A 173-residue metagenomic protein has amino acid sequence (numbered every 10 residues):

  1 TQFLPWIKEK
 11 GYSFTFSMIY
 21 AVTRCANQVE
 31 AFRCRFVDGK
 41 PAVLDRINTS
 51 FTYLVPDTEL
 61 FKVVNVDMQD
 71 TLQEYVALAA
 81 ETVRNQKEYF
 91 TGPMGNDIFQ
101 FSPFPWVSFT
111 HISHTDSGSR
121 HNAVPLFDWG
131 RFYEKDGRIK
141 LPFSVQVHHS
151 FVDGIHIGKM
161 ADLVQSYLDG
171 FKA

Functional and structural regions predicted by a protein language model:
T1-K8, H114-S117, F151: Flexible, P/S/T/G-rich "lid" or insertion loops adjacent to the active sites of thioester-utilizing
T1-P5, R46-D70, K140-Q146: Acyl/amide activation-and-transfer machinery of modular secondary-metabolite enzymes
Y12-T49: Hydrophobic "lid/gating" helix adjacent to the active-site nucleophile that controls access to an acyl-thioester pocket
T15, F90-P93, D97-P103, S108-K140: Flexible, Gly/Pro-enriched loop and linker segments at secondary-structure and domain junctions
V22, V76-V83, M160-L168: Short amphipathic C-terminal alpha-helix that caps PH/PH-like domains
V55-F109: Helical lid/core segments from catalytic subdomains that handle acyl or acyl-like groups
H121-A173: Active-site-proximal acidic secondary-structure segment that organizes catalysis
